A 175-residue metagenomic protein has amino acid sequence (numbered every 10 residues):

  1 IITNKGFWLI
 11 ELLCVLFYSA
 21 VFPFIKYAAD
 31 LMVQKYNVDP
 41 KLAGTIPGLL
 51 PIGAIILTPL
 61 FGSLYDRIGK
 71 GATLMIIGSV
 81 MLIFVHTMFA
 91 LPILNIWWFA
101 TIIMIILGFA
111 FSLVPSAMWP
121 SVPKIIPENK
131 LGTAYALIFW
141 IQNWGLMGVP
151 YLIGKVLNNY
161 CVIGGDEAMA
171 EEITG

Functional and structural regions predicted by a protein language model:
N4-I55, P115, W119, V149-I153: Extracytoplasmic gate region of multi-pass secondary transporters
L31-Y36, R67, S121-I126, N159: Helix-to-coil boundary motifs at intracellular loop junctions of multi-pass secondary transporters
L57-K70, L157: Helix-to-loop junctions at the C-terminal end of transmembrane segments in multipass secondary transporters
G71-S121: C-terminal transmembrane helical hairpin of 12-TM major facilitator-type secondary transporters
E128-V162: A late C-terminal transmembrane helix in Major Facilitator Superfamily
K155-G175: A membrane-interface helix-boundary motif in multi-pass transporters
